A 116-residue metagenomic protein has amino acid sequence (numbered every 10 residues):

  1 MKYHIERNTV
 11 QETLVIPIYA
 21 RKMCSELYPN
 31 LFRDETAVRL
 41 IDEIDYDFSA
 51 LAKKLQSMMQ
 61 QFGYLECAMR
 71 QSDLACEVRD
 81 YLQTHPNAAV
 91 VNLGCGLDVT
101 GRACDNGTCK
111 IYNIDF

Functional and structural regions predicted by a protein language model:
M1-V91, C95-I114: Rossmann-like AdoMet
